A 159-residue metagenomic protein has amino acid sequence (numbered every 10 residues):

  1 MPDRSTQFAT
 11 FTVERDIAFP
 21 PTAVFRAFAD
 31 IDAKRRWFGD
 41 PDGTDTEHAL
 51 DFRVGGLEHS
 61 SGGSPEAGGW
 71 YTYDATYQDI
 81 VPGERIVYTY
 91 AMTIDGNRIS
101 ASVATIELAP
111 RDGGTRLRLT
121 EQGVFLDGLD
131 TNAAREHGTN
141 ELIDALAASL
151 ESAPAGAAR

Functional and structural regions predicted by a protein language model:
M1-D45: Hydrophobic ligand-binding cavity/cleft-lining segments
F8-E14, P21, D45, L57 (+4 more regions): Intrinsic-disorder/low-complexity, polar/charged segments enriched in Ser/Thr/Lys/Arg/Asp/Glu/Gln
T12-V13, D32-W70, A158-R159: Short beta-edge strand/loop motif at the mouth of beta-sheet-based domains
R15, E47-L50, Y73-D79, S102-A109: Hydrophobic/aromatic beta-strand elements that line small-molecule binding cavities or substrate pockets in beta-rich
P21-T22, D51-R53, Q78-R85, E107-R116: A short, structured loop/turn motif at beta-sheet edges
V24, K34, E58, Y77 (+4 more regions): Hydrophobic pocket/interface hotspot
H59-P82, I86-Y88: Helix-adjacent hinge/juxtasegments
R116-R118, G123-R159: A conserved amphipathic terminal alpha-helix motif
